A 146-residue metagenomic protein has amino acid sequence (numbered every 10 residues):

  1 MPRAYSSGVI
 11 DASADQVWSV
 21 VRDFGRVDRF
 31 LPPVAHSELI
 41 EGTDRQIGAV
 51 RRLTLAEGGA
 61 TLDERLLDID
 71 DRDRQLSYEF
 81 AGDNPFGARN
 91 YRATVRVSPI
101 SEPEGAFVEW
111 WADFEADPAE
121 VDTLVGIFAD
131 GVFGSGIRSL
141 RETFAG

Functional and structural regions predicted by a protein language model:
M1-R3, P32, D44-G48, G59 (+2 more regions): Short, solvent-exposed coil/turn segments
M1-T43: Hydrophobic ligand-binding cavity/cleft-lining segments
S6-I10, V95, W110-A112: A structural signal for short, well-ordered beta-strand segments
G8, E41-T43, R51, R65 (+2 more regions): Amphipathic alpha-helical hairpins
S19-P32, D71, D130, G134 (+2 more regions): Short, intrinsically disordered, mixed-charge
D28-R29, T54-G105, D113-E115, E142-T143: Hydrophobic-ligand binding "helix-grip"
D44-Q46, R52, L62-E64, V108 (+2 more regions): C-terminal and inter-domain tail/linker signature
F107, D113-G146: A conserved amphipathic terminal alpha-helix motif
